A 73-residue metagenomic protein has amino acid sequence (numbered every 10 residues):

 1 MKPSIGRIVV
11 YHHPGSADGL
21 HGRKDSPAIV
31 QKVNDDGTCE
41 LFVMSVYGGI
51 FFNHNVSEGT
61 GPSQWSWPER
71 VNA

Functional and structural regions predicted by a protein language model:
K2-G19: Short coil-to-beta transition motif at edge beta-strands of beta-rich domains
H12-P14, V33, M44: A generic structural motif
L20-V33: Short beta-strand-centered aromatic/proline hotspots
D36-T38: A generic structural signal for beta-strand entry/edge sites
E40-A73: Intrinsically disordered, low-complexity, charged/polar segments
